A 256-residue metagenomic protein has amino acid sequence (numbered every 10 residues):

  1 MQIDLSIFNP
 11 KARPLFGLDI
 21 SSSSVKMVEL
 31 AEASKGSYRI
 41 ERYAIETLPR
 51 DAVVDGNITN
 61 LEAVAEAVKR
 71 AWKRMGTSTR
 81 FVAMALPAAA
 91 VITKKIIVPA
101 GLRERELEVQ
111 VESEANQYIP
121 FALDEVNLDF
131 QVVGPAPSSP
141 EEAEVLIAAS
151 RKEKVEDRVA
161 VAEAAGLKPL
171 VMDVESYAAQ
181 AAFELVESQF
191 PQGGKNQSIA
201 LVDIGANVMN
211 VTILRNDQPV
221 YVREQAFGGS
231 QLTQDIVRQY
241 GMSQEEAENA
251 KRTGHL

Functional and structural regions predicted by a protein language model:
M1-L256: Hydrophobic/aromatic-enriched cytosolic interaction surfaces used to assemble or bind macromolecules
